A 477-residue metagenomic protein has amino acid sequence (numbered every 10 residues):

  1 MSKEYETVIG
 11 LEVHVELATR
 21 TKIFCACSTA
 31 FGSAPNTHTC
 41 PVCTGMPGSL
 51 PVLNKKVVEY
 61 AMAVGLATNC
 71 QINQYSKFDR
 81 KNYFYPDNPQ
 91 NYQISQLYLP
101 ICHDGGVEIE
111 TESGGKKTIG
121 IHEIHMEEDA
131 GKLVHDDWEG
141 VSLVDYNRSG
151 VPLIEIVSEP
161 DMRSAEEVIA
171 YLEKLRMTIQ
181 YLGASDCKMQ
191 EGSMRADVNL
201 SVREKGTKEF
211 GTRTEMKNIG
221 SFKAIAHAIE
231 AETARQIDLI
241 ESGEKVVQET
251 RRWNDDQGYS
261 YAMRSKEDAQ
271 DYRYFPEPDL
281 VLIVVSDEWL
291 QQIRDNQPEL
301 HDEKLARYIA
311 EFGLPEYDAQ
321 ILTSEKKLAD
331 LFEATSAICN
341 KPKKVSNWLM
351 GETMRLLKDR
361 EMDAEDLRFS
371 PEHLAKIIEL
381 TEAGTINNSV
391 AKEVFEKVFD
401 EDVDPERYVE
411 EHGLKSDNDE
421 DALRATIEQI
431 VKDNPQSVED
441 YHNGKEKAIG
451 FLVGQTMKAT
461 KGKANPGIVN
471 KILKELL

Functional and structural regions predicted by a protein language model:
M1-E299, A310, E316, A337-K341 (+1 more regions): Basic, nucleic-acid-interacting segments
K3, G313, S336-V345, A383-I386 (+1 more regions): Structural motif
V64, E232, W348, E352-L356 (+6 more regions): Amphipathic alpha-helical segments in well-ordered regions
E191-E204, I309-L331, P342-D359, E372-L374 (+2 more regions): Core structural elements
I338-C339, V345, T353-R368, K376-T381 (+1 more regions): M16/insulysin-pitrilysin zinc metalloprotease superfamily fold
A364-A375, E379, N388-K458: Strongly charged, low-complexity linkers/loops
I427, E439, G467, K471-L477: A carboxyl-terminal module marker
